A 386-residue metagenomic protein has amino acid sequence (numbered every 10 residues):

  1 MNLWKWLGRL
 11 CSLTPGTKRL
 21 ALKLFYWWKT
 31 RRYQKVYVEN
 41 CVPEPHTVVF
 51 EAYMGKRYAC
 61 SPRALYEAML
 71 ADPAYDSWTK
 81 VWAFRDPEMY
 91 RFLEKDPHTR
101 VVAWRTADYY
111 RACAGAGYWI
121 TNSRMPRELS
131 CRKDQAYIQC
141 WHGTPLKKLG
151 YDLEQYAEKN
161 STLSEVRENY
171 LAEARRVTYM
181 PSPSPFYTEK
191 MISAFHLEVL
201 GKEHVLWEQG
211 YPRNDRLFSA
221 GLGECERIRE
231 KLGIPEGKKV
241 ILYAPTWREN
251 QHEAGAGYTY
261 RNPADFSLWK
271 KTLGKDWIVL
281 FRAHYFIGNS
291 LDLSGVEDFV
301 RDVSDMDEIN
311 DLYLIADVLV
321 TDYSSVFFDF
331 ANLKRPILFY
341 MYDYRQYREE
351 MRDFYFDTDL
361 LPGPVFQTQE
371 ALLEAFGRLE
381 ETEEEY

Functional and structural regions predicted by a protein language model:
N2-A107: N-terminal pre-catalytic "stem/leader" segment of glycosyltransferase-like enzymes
S12-Y33, G150-E253, G257, E385: A nucleotide-sugar donor-handling region in carbohydrate enzymes
A59-E67, A194, P212-L293, F366-T368 (+1 more regions): Conserved catalytic-core segment of nucleotide-activated headgroup transferases in glycan assembly
R63-E67, E94, H98-T162, E168: Extended catalytic core of nucleotide-activated donor transferases of GT-like folds
V101-G117, L280, Y285-F328: Donor nucleotide-activated moiety binding/catalytic core segment of transferases that use nucleotide-activated donors
G117-K148, M306-M351: A donor-sugar binding/catalytic signature common to diverse glycosyltransferases and related nucleotide-sugar
W119-I120, T178-S184, V279-L280, L319-V320: A short beta-strand/loop micro-motif in the catalytic core of glycosyltransferases that engages the nucleotide-sugar
S294-D298, S325-Y386: Catalytic binding pocket for nucleotide-activated donors in carbohydrate/polymer assembly enzymes
